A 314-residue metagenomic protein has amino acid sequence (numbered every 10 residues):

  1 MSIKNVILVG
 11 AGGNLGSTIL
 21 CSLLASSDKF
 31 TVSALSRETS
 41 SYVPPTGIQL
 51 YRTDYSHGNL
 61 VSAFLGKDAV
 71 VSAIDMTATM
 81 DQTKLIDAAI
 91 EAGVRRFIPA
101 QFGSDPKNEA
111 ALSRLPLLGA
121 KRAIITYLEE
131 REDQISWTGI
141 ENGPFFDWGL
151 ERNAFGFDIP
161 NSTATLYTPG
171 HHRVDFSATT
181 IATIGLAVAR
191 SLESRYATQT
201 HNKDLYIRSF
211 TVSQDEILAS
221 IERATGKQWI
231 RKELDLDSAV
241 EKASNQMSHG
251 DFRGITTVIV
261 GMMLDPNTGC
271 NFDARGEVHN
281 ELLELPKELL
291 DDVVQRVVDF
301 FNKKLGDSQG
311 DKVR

Functional and structural regions predicted by a protein language model:
S2-P45, H57-G58, P106-I230, E241-Q246 (+1 more regions): Oxidoreductase cofactor-interface core, primarily capturing Rossmann-like NAD(P)-dependent enzymes
N5, D68-A69, R96: Structural motif
L15-I19, L60-A63, D81, L85 (+6 more regions): Alpha-helical interaction elements in eukaryotic regulators
C21, G58-V61, L65, T83-I90 (+5 more regions): Amphipathic, non-transmembrane alpha-helical secondary structure
A34-A92, S104-A111: NAD(P)H-binding glycine-rich loop region in Rossmannoid oxidoreductase-like domains and their noncatalytic homologs
Q101: Short secondary-structure boundary segments
L236-R314: A hydrophobic C-terminal alpha-helical subdomain
